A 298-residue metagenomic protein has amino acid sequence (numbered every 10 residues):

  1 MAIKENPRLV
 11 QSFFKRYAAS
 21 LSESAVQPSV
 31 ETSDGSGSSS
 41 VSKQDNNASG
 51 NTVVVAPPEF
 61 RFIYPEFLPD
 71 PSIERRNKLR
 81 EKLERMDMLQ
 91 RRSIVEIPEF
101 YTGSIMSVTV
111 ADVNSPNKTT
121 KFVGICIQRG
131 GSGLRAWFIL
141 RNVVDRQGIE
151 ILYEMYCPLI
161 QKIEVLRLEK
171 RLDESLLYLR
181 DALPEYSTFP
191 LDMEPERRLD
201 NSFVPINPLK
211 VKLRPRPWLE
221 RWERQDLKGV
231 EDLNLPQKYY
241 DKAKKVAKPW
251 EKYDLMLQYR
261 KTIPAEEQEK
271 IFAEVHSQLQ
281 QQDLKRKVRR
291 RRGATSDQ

Functional and structural regions predicted by a protein language model:
K4, F13-F14, S20-F100, L134-Q298: Mature, matrix/stroma-exposed regions of nuclear-encoded mitochondrial and chloroplast proteins
I97-D112: Short coil-to-beta transition motif at edge beta-strands of beta-rich domains
S104-M106, T120-F122, L159-Q161: Short beta-strand or tight-loop elements that sit immediately N-terminal to catalytic metal-binding acidic residues
T109-A111, I127-R129, R141-V143, L166: Structured beta-strand/turn binding interfaces of compact recognition modules in eukaryotic regulators
N114-K118, S132-G133: Short glycine/serine/proline-enriched coil/turn segments at secondary-structure junctions
P116-K121, G148-E150: Short, mixed charged/polar active-site loops that provide acid/base catalysis or chelate metal/phosphate cofactors
T119-R129: Short beta-strand-centered aromatic/proline hotspots
